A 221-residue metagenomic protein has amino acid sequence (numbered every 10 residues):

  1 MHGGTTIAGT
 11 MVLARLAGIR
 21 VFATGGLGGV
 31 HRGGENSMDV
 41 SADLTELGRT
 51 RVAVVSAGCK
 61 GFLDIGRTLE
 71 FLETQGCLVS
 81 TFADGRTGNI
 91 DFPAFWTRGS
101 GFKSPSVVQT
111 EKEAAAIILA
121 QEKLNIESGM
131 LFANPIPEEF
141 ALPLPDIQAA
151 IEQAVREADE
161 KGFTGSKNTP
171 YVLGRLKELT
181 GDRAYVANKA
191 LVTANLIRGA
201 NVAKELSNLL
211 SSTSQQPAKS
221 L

Functional and structural regions predicted by a protein language model:
M1-R20: Ligand-binding beta-strand-loop-alpha-helix segment within the catalytic cores of soluble metabolic enzymes
G3-G4, V21-G26, R32, V54-S56 (+3 more regions): General beta-strand structural signal in soluble alpha/beta enzymes
G4-I7, E35-G48, V52-T74, E111-A116: Active-site glycine-rich loop that binds ribose-phosphate moieties when present
L16-R20, T24-L27, G34-E35, S41-A42 (+5 more regions): Short coil/turn connectors at secondary-structure junctions
G28, G58, A83-D91, A133-F140: Glycine-rich beta-alpha junction loops
F92-K123: Anionic-ligand binding region
Q121-T193: A C-terminal functional module that forms or caps the active site or interfaces directly with catalytic machinery
L209-L221: Eukaryotic N-terminal low-complexity, Ser/Thr- and Lys/Arg-rich leader segments that predominantly function as
